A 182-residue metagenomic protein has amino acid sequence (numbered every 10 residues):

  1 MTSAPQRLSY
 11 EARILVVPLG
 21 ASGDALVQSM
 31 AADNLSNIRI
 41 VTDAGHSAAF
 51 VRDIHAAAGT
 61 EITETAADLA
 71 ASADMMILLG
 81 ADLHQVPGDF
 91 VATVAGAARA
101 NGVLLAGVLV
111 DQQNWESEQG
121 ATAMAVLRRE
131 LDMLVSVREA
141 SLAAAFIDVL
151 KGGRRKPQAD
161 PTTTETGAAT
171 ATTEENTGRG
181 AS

Functional and structural regions predicted by a protein language model:
R7-I62: Glycine-rich, small/polar surface segments that engage phosphate groups of diverse ligands
L19, M76-G88: Short, glycine-rich nucleotide/cofactor-binding loops
A70-A71, R128: A short, aliphatic-rich alpha-helical micro-motif
D89-R99: Histidine-anchored nucleotide/phosphate-binding helix
A98-A106: A short helix->loop->beta-strand "cap" motif at the edges of active sites that frequently abuts
G107-R128: Glycine-rich, charge-decorated loop segments at or immediately adjacent to ligand/cofactor-binding or catalytic sites
M133-E165: A charged, well-structured terminal subsegment
T163-S182: Long, low-complexity, intrinsically disordered segments
